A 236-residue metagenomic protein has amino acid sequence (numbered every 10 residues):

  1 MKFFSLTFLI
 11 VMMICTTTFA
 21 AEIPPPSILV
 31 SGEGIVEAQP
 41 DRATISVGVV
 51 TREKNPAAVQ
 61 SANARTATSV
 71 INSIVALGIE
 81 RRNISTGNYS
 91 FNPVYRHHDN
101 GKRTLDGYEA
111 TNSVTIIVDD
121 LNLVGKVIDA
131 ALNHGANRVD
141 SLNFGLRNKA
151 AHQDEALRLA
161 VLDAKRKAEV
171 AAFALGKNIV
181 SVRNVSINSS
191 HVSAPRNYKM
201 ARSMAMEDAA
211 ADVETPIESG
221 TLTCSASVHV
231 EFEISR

Functional and structural regions predicted by a protein language model:
K2-L6, C15-H134, R138-R236: Short, charge-dense linear interaction motifs
